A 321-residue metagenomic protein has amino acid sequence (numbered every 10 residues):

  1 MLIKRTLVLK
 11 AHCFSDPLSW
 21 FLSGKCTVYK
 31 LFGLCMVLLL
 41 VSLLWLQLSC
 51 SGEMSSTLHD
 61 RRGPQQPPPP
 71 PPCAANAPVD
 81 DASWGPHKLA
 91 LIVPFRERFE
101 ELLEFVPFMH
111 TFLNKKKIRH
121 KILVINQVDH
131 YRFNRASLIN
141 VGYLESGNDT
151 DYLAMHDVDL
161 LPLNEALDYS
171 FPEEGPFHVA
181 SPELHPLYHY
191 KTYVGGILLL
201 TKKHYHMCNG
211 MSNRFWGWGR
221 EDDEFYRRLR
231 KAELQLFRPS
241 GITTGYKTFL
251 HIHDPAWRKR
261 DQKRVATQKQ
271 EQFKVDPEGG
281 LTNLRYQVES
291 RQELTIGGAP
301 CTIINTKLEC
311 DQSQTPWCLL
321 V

Functional and structural regions predicted by a protein language model:
L2-G52, S56-P64, R214-G217, D223-V321: C-terminal catalytic/acceptor-binding lobe
K30-L39, L43, A90, E101-E104 (+4 more regions): Acidic, Ser/Thr-rich intrinsically disordered and amphipathic helical segments
M54-D81: Short N-terminal or domain-adjacent regulatory/targeting segments
P72-P78, R98-L113: Short, well-formed alpha-helical segments that are part of the catalytic scaffolds of diverse glycosyltransferases
D81-A82, P86, V93-E104, V128-H130: Active-site beta-to-alpha loop of glycosyltransferases that engages the nucleotide-sugar donor
H87-V93, M109, K121-V124, G142: Hydrophobic targeting segments
I118-K121, N148-D151, L234: Loop/turn elements at helix/coil->beta-strand transitions in domains of secreted/extracellular proteins
H130, A136, Y143, Y152-H156 (+3 more regions): Conserved catalytic core of nucleotide-sugar-dependent glycosyltransferases
